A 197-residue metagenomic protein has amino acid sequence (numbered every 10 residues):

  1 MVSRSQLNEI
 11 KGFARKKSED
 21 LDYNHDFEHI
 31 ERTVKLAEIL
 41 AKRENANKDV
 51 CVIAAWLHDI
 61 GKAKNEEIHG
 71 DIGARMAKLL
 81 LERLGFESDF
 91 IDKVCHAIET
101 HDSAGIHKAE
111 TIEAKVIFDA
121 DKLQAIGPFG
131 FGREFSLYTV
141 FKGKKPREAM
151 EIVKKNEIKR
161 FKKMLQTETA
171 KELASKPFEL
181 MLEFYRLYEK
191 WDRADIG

Functional and structural regions predicted by a protein language model:
M1-K16: Short alpha-helical hairpin
V2, K17-E44, L57, I106-G197: Divalent metal-dependent phosphate-bond-processing catalytic cores, especially two-metal-ion Mg2+/Mn2+ enzymes that act
L7, K11, V34, A74-K78 (+2 more regions): An amphipathic alpha-helix signature
L21-C51, A63, I72, M76-L84: Alpha-helical phosphate/pyrophosphate-handling elements in metalloenzyme active cores
N47-H69, G73, K93-D102: His-Asp-centered metal-binding catalytic motifs of divalent-metal-dependent phosphohydrolases/nucleases
M76-E110: Hydrophobic, well-structured mid-protein blocks that either form specific transmembrane helices
